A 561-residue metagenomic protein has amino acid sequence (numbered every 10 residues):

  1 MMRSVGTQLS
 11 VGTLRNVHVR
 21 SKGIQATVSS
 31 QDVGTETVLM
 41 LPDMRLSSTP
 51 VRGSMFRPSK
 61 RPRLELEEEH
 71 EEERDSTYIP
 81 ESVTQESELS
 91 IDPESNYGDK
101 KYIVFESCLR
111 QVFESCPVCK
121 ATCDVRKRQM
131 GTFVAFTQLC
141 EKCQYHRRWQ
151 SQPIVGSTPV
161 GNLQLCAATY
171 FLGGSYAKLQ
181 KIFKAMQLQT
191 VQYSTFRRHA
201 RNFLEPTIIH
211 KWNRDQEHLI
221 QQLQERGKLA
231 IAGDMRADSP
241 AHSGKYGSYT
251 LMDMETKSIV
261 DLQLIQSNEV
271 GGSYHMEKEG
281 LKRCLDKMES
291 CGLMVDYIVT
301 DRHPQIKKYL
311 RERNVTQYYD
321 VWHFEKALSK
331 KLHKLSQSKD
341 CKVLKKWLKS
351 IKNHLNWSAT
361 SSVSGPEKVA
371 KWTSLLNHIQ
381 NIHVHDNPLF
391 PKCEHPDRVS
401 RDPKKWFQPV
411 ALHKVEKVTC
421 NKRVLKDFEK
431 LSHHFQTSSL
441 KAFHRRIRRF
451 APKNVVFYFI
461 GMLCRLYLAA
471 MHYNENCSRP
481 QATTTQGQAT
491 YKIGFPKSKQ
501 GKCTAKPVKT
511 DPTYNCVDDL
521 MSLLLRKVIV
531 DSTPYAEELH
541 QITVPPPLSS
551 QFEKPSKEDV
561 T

Functional and structural regions predicted by a protein language model:
M1-V28: Acidic, low-complexity intrinsically disordered segments
T13-N16, S30, E36-I91, S107-A121 (+10 more regions): RNase H-like nuclease fold core
K100-K101: Intrinsically disordered, low-complexity linker/tail regions enriched in polar/charged residues
G156-L163, L425-E429: A eukaryotic nuclear recognition-module signature that targets compact all-alpha binding cores
M294, K334, S338-C341, T360-S364 (+6 more regions): Intrinsically disordered or highly flexible coil/loop and linker segments, enriched in small and charged/polar residues
W406-A442, R448-A451, V455: Long, repeat-rich segments with strong aromatic
H433, L440-S532: Basic, amphipathic alpha-helical segments enriched in Lys/Arg and hydrophobic/aromatic residues
